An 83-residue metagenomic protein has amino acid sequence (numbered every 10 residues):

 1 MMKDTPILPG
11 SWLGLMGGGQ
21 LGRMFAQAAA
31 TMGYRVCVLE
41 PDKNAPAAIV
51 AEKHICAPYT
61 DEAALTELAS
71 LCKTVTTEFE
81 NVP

Functional and structural regions predicted by a protein language model:
M1-P83: ATP-binding N-terminal substructure of ATP-dependent carboxylate-amine bond-forming enzymes
